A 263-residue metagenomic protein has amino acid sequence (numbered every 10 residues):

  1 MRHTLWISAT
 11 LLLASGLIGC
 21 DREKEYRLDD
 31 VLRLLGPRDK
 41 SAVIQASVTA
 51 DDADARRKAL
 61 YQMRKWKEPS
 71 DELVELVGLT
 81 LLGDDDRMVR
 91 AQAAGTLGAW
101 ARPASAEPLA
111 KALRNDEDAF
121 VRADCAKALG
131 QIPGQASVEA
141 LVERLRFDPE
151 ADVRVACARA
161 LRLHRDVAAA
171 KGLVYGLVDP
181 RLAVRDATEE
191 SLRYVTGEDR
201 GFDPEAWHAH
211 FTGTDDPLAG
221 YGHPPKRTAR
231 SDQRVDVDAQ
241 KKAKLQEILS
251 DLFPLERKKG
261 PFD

Functional and structural regions predicted by a protein language model:
M1-C20: Sec-dependent bacterial lipoprotein signal peptides
G16-R38: Bacterial Sec signal peptide processing site at the extreme N-terminus
L34-V48, E68-L82, R102-N115, G134-R146 (+2 more regions): Amphipathic alpha-helical scaffolding segments comprising HEAT/armadillo-like alpha-solenoid repeats
A53-D54, R87-M88, P103, D118-F120 (+5 more regions): Alpha-helix N-cap/helix-start positions at coil->helix boundaries
A59, A93, C125, C157 (+1 more regions): Conserved hydrophobic register position within alpha-solenoid helical repeats
Q62-K65, T96-A99, A128-Q131, A160-L163 (+3 more regions): Core register positions within helices of long alpha-helical scaffolds
R185-H208: Leucine-rich solenoid repeat scaffolds
R200-L249: Pro/Ala/Gly-rich low-complexity, hydrophilic intrinsically disordered segments
